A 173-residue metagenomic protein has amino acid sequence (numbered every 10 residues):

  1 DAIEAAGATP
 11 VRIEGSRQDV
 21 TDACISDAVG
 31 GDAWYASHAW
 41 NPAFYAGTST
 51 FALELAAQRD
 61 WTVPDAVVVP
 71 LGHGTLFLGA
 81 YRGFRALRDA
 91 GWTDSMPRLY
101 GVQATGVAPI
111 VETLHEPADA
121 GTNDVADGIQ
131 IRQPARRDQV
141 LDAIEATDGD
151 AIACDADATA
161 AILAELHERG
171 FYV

Functional and structural regions predicted by a protein language model:
D1, G74-T75, Q103-V107: Acidic, glycine-rich active-site loops and adjacent beta-strand->loop/helix elements that engage anionic groups
D1-G7: Long, hydrophobic, well-ordered secondary-structure blocks that form the structural core and pocket-lining surfaces
I3, L55, V67-V68, L99 (+1 more regions): Buried hydrophobic positions in well-ordered alpha/beta secondary-structure cores of metabolic enzymes
A8-V11, G15-A33, A43, A86-V173: Active-site/ligand-binding loops adjacent to catalytic centers
A28-G91, A160, A164: Active-site/ligand-binding-proximal alpha/beta "capping" segment
